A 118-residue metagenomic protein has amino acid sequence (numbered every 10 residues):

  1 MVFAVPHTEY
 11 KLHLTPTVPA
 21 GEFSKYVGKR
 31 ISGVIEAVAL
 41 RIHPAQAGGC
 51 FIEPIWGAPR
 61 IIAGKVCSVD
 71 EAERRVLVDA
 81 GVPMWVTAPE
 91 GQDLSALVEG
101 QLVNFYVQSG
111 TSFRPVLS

Functional and structural regions predicted by a protein language model:
M1-K11: Exposed beta-strand/loop interface patches that mediate assembly or binding
M1-V2, A72-L77: Short aromatic-glycine-enriched beta-strand elements
E9-T15, P83-E90: A short macromolecule-binding patch
L14-V18, L40-I42: Long alpha-helical, hydrophobic tracts
V18-G33, G91-Y106: Short nucleic-acid-contacting surface segments enriched for D/E, G, S/T with interspersed K/R
V34-I61, V107-S118: OB-fold/S1-family single-stranded nucleic acid-binding modules
I52-R74, L102-F105: Structural detector for short beta-strands of small beta-barrel domains
W85-Q92, A96-V98, V116-S118: Structural preference for solvent-exposed beta-strand-turn elements and adjacent flexible terminal/loop segments within
